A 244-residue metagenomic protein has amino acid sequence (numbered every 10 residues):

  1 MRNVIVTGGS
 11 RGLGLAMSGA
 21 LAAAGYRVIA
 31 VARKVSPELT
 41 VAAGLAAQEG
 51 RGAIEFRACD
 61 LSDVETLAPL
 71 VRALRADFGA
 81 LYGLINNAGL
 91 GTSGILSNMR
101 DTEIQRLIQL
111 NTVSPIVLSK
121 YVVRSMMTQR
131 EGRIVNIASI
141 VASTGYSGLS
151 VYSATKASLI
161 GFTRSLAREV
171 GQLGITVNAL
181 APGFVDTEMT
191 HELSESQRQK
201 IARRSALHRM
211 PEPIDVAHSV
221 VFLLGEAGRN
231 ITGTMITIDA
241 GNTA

Functional and structural regions predicted by a protein language model:
S10-R11: Conserved glycine-rich cofactor-binding loop
A24-T40: Conserved glycine-rich Rossmann-like NAD(P)H-binding loop of the short-chain dehydrogenase/reductase
I95-L96, E103-I108, T190, I201: Substrate-binding pocket helix/loop in short-chain dehydrogenase/reductase
I116, E131, R209-I238, T243: C-terminal substrate-recognition "lid" of short-chain dehydrogenase/reductases
S119, T155, T163: Active-site helix of classical SDR
R124, R168-Q172, R229: Alpha-helical segment proximal to the catalytic Tyr-Lys
S139: Residue(s) in the substrate-gating loop at a strand-loop-helix junction that position the organic substrate next
